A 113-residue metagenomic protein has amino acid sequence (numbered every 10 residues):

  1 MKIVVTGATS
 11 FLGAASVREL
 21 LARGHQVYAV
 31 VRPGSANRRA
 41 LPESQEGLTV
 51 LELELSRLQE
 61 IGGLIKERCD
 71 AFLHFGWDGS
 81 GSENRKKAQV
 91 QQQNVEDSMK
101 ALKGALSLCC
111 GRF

Functional and structural regions predicted by a protein language model:
K2, D70-A71, R112: Structural motif
I3-H25: N-terminal Rossmann NAD(P)H-binding glycine-rich loop of SDR-like oxidoreductase domains
V30-S35, L55: N-terminal Rossmann-fold cofactor-binding loop
N37-L48: Short, conserved SAM-binding/catalytic segment of Class I S-adenosyl-L-methionine-dependent methyltransferases
T49-Q93, G104: NAD(P)H-binding glycine-rich loop region in Rossmannoid oxidoreductase-like domains and their noncatalytic homologs
S107-F113: A short helix->loop->beta-strand "cap" motif at the edges of active sites that frequently abuts
